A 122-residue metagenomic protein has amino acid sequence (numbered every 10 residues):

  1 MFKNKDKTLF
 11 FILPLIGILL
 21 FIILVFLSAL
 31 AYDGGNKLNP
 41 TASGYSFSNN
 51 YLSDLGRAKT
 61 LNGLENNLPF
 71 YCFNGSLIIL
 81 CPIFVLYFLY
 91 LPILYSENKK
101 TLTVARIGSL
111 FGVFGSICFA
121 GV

Functional and structural regions predicted by a protein language model:
M1-K7: Short, Lys/Arg-rich, polar N-terminal cytosolic tail immediately upstream of the first transmembrane signal-anchor
K7-K37: N-terminal signal-anchor transmembrane alpha helix
T8-L19, Y71-I78, T103-V113: Alpha-helical transmembrane segments of integral membrane proteins
G17-L27, S76-Y87, F111-V122: Membrane-embedded alpha-helical transmembrane segments of multi-pass integral membrane proteins
Y32-S46, E97-V104: Alpha-helical transmembrane segments of integral membrane proteins, especially early/N-terminal helices
T41-N66: Extracytosolic (periplasmic/ER-lumenal) interhelical loops and adjacent juxtamembrane/interface segments of multi-pass
A58-I93: Individual transmembrane alpha-helix segments
P82-V113: Cytoplasmic juxtamembrane regions at transmembrane-helix boundaries
